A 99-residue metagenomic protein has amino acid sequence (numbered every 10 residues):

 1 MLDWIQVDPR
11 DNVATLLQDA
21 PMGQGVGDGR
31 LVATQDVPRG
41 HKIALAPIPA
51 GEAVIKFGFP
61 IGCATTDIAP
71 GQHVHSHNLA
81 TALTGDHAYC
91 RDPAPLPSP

Functional and structural regions predicted by a protein language model:
M1-P99: N-terminal small-residue-enriched
